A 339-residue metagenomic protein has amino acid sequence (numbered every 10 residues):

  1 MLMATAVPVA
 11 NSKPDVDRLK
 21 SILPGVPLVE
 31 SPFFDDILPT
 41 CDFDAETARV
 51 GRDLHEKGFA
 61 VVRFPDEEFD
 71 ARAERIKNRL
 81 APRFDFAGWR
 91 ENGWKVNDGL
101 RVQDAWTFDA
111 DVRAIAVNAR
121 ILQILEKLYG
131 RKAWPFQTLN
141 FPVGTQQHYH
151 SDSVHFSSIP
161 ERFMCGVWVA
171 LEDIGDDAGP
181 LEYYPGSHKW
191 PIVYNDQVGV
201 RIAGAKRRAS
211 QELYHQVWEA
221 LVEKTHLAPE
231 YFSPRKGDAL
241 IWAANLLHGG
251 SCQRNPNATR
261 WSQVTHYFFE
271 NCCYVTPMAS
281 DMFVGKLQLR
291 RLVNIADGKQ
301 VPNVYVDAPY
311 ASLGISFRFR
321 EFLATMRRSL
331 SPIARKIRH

Functional and structural regions predicted by a protein language model:
L2-S151, H155-S158: Non-heme Fe(II)-dependent double-stranded beta-helix
A4-T40, F86-W89, Q197-G199, K236-I241 (+1 more regions): Non-heme Fe(II)/2-oxoglutarate
R131, V143-Q146, I174-D176, A239 (+2 more regions): Short, charged/polar surface micro-motifs in flexible loops or helix N-caps
N140, S151-S153, V169-D173, P185: Short, structured patches in soluble enzyme cores that scaffold and shape functional sites
V143, Y184-I192, H266-C272: Short edge-strand/loop segments of extracellular domains
D152-M164, L227-A228, P234, A258-T259: A short beta-loop-beta micro-motif enriched in histidine and acidic residues
I159-D176, S233-K236, I241, H266-N271: Short, conserved beta-strand element in jelly-roll/cupin
D176-L247: Double-stranded beta-helix
